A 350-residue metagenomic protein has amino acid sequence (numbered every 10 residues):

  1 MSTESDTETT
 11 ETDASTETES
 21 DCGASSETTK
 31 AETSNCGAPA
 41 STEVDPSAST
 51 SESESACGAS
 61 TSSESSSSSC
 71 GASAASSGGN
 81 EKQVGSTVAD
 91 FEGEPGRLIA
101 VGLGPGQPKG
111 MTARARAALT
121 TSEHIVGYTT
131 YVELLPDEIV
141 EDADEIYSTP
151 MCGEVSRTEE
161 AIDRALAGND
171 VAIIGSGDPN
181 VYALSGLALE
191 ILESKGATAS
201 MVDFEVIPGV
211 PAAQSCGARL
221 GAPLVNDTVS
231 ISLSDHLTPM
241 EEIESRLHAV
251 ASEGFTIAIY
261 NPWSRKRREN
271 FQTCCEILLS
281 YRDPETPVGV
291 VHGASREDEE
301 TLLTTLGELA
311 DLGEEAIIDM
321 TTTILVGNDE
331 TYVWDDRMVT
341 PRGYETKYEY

Functional and structural regions predicted by a protein language model:
T10, T16-A24, A31-S34, P39 (+3 more regions): Conserved positions within tandem-repeat grammars
C57, C70, K82-Y147, M338: Glycine-rich, flexible N-terminal cofactor/catalytic loop recognition
E81-F91, P95, I99, E133-D170 (+3 more regions): P-loop/Walker A phosphate-binding loop and immediately adjacent motor/lid segment at beta-alpha junctions
R97-V101, N169-G175, T228, T256-I259 (+1 more regions): Generic beta-sheet signal
L98, E253-Y350: A contiguous loop/helix-start segment that scaffolds small-molecule binding in enzyme catalytic cores
P105-P108, Y131, S176-N180, L187 (+2 more regions): Short glycine-rich anion-binding loops that position phosphate/pyrophosphate groups of nucleotides and phosphorylated
S122-E123, A143, G168, D227 (+2 more regions): Short, well-ordered alpha-helix to beta-strand connector turns
Y182-E253: Class I SAM-dependent methyltransferase SAM-binding "motif I" and its flanking Rossmann-like core
